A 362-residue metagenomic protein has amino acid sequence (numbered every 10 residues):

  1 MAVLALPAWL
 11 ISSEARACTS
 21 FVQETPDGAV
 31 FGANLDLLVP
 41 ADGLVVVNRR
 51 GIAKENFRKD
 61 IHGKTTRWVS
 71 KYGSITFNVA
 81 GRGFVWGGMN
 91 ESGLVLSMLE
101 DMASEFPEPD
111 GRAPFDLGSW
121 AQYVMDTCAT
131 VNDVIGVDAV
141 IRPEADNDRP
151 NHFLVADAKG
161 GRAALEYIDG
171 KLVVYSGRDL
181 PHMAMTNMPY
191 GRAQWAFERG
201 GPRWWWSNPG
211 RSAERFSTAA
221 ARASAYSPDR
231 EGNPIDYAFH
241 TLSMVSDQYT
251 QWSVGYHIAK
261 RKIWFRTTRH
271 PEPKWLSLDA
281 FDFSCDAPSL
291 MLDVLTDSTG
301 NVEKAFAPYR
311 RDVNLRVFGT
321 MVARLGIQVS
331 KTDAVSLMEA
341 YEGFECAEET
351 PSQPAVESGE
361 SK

Functional and structural regions predicted by a protein language model:
M1-W9: Bacterial N-terminal signal peptides
S12-S13: N-terminal signal peptide c-region/cleavage motif recognized by signal peptidases
A17-S20, G83-W86, V140-E144, P150-F153: Catalytic micro-motifs at enzyme active sites that drive phosphoryl/nucleotidyl and oxygen chemistry
T19-R82, L99-D126, A156-K362: C-terminal, well-structured catalytic/ligand-binding subdomain of enzymes
G28, N90-V95: Beta-strand-turn-beta hairpins that frame and shape the catalytic cleft of phosphate-ester-processing enzymes
S92-L94, N151-F153, G161-A163: Generic beta-strand structural signal
G93, V134, V254: A residue-level signal for conserved active-site and pocket-lining positions in enzyme catalytic cores
S104-E105, P114-P150: Intrinsically disordered, low-complexity linker/loop segments enriched in Gly/Pro and charged/polar residues
